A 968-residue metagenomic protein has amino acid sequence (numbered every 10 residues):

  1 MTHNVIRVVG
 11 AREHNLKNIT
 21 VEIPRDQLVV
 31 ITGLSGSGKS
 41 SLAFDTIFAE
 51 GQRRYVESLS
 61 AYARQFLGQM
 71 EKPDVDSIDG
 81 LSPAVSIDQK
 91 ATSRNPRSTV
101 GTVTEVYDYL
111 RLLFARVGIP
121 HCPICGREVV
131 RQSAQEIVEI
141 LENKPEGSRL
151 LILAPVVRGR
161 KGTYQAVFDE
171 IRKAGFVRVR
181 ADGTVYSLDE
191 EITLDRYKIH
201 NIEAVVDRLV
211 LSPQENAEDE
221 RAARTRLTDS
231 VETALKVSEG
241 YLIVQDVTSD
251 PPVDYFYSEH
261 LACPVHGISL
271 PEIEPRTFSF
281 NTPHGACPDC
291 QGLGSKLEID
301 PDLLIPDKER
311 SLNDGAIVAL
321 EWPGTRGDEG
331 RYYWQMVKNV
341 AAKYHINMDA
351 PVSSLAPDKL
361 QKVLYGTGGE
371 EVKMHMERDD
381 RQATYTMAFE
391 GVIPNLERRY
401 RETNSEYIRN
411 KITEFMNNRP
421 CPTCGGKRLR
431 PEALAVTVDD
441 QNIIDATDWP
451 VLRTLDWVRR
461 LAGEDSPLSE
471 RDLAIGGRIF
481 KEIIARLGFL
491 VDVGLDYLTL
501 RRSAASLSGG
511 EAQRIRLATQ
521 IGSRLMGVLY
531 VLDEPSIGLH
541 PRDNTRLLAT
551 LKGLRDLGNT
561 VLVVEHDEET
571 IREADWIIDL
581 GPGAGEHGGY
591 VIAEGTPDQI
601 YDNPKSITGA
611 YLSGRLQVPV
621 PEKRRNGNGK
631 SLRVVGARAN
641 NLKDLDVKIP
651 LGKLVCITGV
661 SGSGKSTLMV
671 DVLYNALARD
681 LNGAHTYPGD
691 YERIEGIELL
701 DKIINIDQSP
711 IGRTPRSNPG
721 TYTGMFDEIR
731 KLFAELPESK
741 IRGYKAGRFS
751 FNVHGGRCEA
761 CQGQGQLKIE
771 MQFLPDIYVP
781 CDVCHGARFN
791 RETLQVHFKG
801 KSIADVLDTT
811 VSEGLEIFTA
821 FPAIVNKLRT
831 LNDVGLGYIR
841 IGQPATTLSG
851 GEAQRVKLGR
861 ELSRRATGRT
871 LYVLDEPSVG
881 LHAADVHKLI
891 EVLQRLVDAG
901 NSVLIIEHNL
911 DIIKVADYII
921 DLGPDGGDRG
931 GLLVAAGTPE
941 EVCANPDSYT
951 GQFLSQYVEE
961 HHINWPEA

Functional and structural regions predicted by a protein language model:
M1-A968: Conserved phosphate-binding elements of NTP-dependent enzyme cores
